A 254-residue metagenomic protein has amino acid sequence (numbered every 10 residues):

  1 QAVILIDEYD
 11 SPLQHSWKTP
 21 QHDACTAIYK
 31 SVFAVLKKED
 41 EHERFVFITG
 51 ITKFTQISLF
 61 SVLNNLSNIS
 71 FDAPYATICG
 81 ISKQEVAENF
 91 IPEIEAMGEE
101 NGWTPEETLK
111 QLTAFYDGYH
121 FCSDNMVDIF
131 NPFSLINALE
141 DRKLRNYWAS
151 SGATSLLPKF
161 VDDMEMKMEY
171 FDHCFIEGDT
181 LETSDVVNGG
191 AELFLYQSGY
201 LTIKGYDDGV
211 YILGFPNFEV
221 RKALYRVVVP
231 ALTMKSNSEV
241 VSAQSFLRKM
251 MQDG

Functional and structural regions predicted by a protein language model:
Q1-G254: Phosphate-binding site recognition
